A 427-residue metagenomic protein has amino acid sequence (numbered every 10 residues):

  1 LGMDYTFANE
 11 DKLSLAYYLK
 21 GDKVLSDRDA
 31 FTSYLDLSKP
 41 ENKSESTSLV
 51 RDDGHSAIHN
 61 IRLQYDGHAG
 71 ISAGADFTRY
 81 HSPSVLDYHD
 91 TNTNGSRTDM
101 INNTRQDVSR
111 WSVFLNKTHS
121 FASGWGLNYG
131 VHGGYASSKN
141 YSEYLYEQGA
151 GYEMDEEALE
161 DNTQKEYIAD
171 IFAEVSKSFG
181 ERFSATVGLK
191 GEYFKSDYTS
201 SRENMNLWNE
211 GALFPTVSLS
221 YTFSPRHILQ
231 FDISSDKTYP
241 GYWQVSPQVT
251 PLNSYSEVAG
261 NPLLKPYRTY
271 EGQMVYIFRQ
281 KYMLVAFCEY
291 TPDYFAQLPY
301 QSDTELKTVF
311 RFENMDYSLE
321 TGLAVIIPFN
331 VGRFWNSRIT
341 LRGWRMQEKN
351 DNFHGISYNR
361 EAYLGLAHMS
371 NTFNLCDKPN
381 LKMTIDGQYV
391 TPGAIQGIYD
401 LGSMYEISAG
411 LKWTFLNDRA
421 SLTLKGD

Functional and structural regions predicted by a protein language model:
G2-V24, S48-S200, S220-I228, Y282-A286 (+2 more regions): Face-selective signature of the C-terminal outer-membrane beta-barrel domain
L19-L25, F77-P83, G133-K139, G191-D197 (+11 more regions): Transmembrane beta-strands of outer-membrane beta-barrel pores
V24-A30, G54-S56, S82-L86, A136-Y144 (+7 more regions): Outer-membrane beta-barrel proteins
S33-E45, L86-I101, A136-N162, L207-G211 (+2 more regions): Surface-exposed loop/turn segments flanking beta-strands in extracellular/periplasmic regions
R51-A57, N103-S109, E157-Y167, N204-G211 (+5 more regions): Replace "Gram-negative outer membrane beta-barrel proteins" with "bacterial and organellar outer membrane beta-barrel
R110-F114, A158-E160, K265, E271 (+2 more regions): Outer membrane beta-barrel strand-and-loop segments of large Gram-negative receptors, especially TonB-dependent
K195, P225-G272, A286-K307: Surface-exposed extracellular loop regions of Gram-negative outer-membrane beta-barrel proteins, predominantly
R360-D427: Conserved C-terminal beta-signal and adjacent last beta-strands/turns of outer-membrane beta-barrel proteins
